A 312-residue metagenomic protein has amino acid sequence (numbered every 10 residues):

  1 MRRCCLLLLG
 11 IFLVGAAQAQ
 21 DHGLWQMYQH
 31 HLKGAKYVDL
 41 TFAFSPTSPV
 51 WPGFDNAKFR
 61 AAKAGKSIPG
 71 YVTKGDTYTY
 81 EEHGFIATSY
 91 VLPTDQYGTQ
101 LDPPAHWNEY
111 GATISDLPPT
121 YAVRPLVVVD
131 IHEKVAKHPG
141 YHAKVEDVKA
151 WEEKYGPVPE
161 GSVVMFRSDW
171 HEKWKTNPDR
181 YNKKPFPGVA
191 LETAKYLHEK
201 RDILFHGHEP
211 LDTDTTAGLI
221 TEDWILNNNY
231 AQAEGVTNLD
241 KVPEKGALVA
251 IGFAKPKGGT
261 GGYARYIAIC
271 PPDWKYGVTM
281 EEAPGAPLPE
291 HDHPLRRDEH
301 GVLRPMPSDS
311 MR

Functional and structural regions predicted by a protein language model:
C4-C5, C270: Generic recognition of cysteine residues
C5-G15: Bacterial N-terminal signal peptides
A19-R312: Active-/binding-site microenvironments in catalytic and ligand-binding cores
